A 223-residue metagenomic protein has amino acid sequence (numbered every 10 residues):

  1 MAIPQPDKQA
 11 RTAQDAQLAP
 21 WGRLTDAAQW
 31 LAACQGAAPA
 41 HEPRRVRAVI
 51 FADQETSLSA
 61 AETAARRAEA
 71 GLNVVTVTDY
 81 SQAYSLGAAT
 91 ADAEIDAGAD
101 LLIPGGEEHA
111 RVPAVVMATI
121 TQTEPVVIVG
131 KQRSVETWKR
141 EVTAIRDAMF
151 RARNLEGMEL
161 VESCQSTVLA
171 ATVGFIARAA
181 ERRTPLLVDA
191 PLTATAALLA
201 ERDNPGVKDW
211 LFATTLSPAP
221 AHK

Functional and structural regions predicted by a protein language model:
M1-K223: N-terminal loops that bind phosphate or other acidic moieties and the adjacent beta-alpha structural core
